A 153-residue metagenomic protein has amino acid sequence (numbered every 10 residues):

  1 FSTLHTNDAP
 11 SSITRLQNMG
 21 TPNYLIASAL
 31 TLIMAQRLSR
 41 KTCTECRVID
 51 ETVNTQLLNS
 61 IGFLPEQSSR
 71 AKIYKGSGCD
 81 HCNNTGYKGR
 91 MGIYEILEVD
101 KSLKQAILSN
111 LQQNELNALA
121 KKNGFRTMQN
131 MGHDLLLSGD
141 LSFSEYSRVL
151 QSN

Functional and structural regions predicted by a protein language model:
F1-N153: Short, flexible helix-loop junctions that flank or precede catalytic/ligand sites
